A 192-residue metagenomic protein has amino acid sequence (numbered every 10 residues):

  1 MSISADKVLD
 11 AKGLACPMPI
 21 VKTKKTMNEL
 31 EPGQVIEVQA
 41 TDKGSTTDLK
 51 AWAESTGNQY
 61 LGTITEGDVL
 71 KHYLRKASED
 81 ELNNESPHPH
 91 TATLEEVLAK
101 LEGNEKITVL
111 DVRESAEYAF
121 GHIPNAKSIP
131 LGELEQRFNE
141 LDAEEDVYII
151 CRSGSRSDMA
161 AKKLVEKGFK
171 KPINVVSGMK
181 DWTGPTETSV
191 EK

Functional and structural regions predicted by a protein language model:
S2-L9, K22-K25, K50-I107, S115-D146 (+1 more regions): Rhodanese-like catalytic fold shared by cysteine-dependent sulfurtransferases and DSP/PTP-type phosphatases
A11-T23, P32, A40-D48, C151-S157: Short, thiol/selenol-centered motifs that function as redox-active sites or metal-ligating centers
E29-I36, D142-D146: Short, surface-exposed connector motifs at secondary-structure boundaries
E37-Q39, Y73: Short, conserved beta-strand segments within well-ordered enzyme catalytic domains that often line or immediately flank
V38, I149, N174: Conserved SAM-binding loop
